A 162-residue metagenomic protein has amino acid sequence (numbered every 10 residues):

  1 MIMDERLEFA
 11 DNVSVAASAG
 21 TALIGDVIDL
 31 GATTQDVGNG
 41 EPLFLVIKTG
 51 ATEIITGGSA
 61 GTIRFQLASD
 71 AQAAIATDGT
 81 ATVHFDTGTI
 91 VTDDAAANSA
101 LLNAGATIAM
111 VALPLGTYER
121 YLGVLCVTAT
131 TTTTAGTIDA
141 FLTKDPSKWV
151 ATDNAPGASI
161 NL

Functional and structural regions predicted by a protein language model:
M1-L162: Surface-exposed, low-hydrophobicity beta-strand/loop segments enriched in small/polar/acidic residues
